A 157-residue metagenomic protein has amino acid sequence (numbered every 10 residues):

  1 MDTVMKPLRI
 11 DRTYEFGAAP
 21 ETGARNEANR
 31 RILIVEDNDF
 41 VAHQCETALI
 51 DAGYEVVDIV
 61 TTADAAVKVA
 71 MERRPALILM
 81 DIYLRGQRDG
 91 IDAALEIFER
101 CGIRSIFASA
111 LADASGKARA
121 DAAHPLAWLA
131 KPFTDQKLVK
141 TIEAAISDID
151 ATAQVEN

Functional and structural regions predicted by a protein language model:
M1-R31, Q136-N157: Non-catalytic signal-transmission and effector/linker regions of two-component phosphorelay proteins
E36: Conserved acidic carboxylate
D39-D58: Two-component/phosphorelay signaling modules centered on CheY-like receiver
E46, I59-L77: Acidic, metal-coordinating helix/loop segments flanking the phosphotransfer/catalytic sites of two-component signaling
D81-I82: Active-site residues of response regulator receiver
I91-I103: Short amphipathic alpha-helix used as the core "switch/output" element in two-component signaling
A108-S109: Hydrophobic/aromatic residues positioned on beta-strands within the core alpha/beta folds
A120-L129: As written
